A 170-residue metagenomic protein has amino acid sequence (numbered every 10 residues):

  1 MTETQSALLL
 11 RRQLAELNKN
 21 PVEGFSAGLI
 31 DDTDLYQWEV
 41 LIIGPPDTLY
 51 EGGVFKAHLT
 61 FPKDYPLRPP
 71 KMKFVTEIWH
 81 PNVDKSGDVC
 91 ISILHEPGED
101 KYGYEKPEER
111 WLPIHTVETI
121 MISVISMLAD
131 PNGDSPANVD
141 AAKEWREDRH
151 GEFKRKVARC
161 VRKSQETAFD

Functional and structural regions predicted by a protein language model:
M1-D170: UBC/E2-like fold recognition across ubiquitin and ubiquitin-like conjugation systems, capturing catalytically active
